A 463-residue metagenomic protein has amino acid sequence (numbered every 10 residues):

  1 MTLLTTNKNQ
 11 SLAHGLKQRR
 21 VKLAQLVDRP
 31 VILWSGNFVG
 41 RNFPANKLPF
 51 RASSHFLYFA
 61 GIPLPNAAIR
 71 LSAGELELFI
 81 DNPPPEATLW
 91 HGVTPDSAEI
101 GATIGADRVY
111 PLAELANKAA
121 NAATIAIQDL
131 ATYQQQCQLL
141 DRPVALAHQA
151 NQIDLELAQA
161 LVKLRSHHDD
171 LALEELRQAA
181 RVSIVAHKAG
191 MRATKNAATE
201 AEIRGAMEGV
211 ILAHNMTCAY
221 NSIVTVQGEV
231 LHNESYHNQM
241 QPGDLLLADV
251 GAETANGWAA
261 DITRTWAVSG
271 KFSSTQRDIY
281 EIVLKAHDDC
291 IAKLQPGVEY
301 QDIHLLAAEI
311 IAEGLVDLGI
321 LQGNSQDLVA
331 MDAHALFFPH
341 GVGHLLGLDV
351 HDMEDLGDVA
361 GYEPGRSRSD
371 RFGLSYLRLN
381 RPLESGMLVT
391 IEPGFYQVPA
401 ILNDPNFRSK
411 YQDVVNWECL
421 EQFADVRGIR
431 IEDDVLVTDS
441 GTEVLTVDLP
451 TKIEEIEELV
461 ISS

Functional and structural regions predicted by a protein language model:
M1-S463: Active-site neighborhoods and metal-handling regions in enzymes and metal-associated proteins
